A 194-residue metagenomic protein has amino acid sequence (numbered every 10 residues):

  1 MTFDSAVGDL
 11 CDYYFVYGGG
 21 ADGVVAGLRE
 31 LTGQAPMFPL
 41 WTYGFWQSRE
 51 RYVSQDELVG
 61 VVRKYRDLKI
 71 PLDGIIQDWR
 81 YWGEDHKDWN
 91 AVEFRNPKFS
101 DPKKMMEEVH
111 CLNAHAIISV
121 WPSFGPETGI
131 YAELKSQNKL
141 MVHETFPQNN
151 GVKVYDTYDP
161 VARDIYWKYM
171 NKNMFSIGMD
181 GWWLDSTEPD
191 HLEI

Functional and structural regions predicted by a protein language model:
M1-I194: Catalytic-domain carbohydrate-binding cleft regions of carbohydrate-active enzymes
